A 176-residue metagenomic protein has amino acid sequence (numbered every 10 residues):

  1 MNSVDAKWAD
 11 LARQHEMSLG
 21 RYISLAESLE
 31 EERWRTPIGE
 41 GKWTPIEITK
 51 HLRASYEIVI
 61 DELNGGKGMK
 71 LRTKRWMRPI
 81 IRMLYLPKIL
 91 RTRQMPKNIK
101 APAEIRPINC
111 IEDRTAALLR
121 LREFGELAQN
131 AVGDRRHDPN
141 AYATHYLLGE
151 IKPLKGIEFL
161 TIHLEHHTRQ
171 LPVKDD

Functional and structural regions predicted by a protein language model:
M1-D10, D61-L119: Short, helix-capping/interhelical loops that line the mouth of catalytic, cofactor-, or ligand-binding pockets
K7-Y22, A26-L52: Long, hydrophobic N-terminal alpha-helical segment
W8-L11, H15, P45, R114-L121 (+1 more regions): Hydrophobic packing residues in well-ordered alpha-helices of helical domains and bundles
L19-Y22, Y56, L121, G125-A128: Hydrophobic alpha-helical core bundles mediating ligand binding, dimerization, or RNAP-core interactions
S24-R33, M95-A101, D134-T144: Short alpha-helical hairpin
E30, T44, C110-D113, K152: Helix N-cap and loop-to-helix transition residues
R35-L90, E126, N130-D176: Short, contiguous alpha-helical
N109-R136: Short, positively charged, low-complexity/disordered linker segments
